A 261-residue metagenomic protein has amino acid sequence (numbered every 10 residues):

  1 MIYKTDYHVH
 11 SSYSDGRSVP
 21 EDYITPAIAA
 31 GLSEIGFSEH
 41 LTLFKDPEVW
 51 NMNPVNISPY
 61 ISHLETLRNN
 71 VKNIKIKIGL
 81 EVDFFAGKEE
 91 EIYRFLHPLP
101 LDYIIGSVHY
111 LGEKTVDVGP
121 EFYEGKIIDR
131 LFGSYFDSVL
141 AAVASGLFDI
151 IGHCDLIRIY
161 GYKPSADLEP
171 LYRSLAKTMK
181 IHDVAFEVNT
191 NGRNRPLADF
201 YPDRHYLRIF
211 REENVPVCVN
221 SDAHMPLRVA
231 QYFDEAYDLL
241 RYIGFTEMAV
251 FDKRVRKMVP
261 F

Functional and structural regions predicted by a protein language model:
M1-F84, E91, F95-P98, R158-P170 (+7 more regions): An N-terminally biased module of ancient metal coordination in phosphate/nucleic-acid-related enzymes
Y13, G106-E213: Domain-core and long-helix interface of multi-subunit machines
A30-F37, Y103-V108, G146: Short coil-to-beta-strand
G31, P100, L147-I150, G244: Short loop/turn motifs at secondary-structure junctions
I35-F37, I104, I151, F186 (+1 more regions): Hydrophobic residues within beta-strands of alpha/beta enzymes
E81-E124: Hydrophobic alpha-helical segments and helix pairs
E187-N189, V217-S221, E247-F251: Conserved active-site loop/cleft motifs that coordinate metal ions or position small ligands
G244-F261: Extended, intrinsically disordered, low-complexity segments
